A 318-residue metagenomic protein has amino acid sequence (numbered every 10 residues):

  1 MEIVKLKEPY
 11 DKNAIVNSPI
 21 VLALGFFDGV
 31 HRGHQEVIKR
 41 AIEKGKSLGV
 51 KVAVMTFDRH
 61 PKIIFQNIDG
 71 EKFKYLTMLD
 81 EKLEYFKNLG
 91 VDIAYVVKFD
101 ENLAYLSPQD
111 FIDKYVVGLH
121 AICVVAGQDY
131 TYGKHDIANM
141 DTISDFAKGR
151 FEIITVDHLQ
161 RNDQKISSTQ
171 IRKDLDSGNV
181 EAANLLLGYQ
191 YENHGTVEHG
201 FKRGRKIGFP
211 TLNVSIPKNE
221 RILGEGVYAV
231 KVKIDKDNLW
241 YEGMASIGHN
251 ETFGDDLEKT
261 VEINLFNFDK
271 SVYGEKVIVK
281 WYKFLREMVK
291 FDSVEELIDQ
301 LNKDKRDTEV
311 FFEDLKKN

Functional and structural regions predicted by a protein language model:
E2-D11: Short acidic-hydrophobic, aromatic-tinged amphipathic segments that line or gate anion-handling sites
D11-K74, M78: N-terminal catalytic cores of NTP/NDP-binding nucleotidyl/phosphoryl-transfer enzymes
H31, F86, V124, A183 (+2 more regions): Residue-level signal for inorganic ion chemistry
L48-V50, F151, Y189, V230: Short glycine/serine/threonine/alanine-rich loop segments
K51-A121: Active-site-proximal cofactor/substrate-binding loop regions of enzyme domains
Y105-P210, D292-E296: Classical nucleotidyltransferase
G200-N318: Phosphate/ribose-recognition catalytic cores of enzymes acting on nucleotide-derived substrates
